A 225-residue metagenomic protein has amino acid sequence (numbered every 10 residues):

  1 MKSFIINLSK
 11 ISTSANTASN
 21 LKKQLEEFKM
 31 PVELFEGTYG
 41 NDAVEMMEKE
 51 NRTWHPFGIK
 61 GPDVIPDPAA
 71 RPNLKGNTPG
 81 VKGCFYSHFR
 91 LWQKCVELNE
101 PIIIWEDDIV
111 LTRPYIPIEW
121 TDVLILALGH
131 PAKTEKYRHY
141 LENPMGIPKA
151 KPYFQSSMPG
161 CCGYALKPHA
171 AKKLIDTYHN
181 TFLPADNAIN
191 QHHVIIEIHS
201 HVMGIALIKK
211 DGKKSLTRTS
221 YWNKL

Functional and structural regions predicted by a protein language model:
M1-W105, I109-L225: An acidic/histidine-cluster motif and surrounding catalytic segment that typifies divalent-metal-assisted enzyme active
